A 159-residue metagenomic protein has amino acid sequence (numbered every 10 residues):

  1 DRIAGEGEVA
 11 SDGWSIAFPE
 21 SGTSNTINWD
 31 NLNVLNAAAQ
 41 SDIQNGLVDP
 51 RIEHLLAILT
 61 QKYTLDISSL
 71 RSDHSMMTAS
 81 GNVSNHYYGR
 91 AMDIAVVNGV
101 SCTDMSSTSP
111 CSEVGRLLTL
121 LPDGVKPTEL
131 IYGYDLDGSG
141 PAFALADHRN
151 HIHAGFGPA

Functional and structural regions predicted by a protein language model:
R2-T26, D42-N45, D66, V83 (+1 more regions): Catalytic cores and adjacent binding grooves of peptidoglycan-active enzymes
W29-L65: Helical scaffold of the NTase/Pol beta-like nucleotidyltransferase catalytic core
R51-E53, T78-S80, G138-G140: Residue-level detector of functional hotspots within protein domains
I58-R90: Active-site-adjacent substructure of cysteine-protease-like catalytic cores
